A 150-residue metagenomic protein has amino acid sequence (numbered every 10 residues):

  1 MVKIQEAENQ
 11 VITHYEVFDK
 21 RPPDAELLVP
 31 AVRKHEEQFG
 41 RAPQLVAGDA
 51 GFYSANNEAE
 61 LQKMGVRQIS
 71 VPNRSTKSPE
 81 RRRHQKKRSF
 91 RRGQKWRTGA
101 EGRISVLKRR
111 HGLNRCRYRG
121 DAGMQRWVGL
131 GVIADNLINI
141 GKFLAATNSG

Functional and structural regions predicted by a protein language model:
M1-Q44, E60: Polybasic low-complexity intrinsically disordered regions
I4, L28, V46-D49, E101 (+2 more regions): Mobile genetic element proteins and their domesticated derivatives, centered on retroelements and DNA transposons
E6-E8, Y15-D19, V32, A47-F52 (+4 more regions): Active-site proximal loops enriched in glycine and acidic residues that flank catalytic Cys/His/Asp and coordinate
A50-A122: Helix-centered, glycine/charged polyanion-binding patches within enzymatic domains that contact phosphate-containing
R110, N114, G141-G150: A short, flexible helix-boundary coil/loop motif
D121-G131: Membrane-interface transmembrane-helix boundary segments in multi-pass integral membrane proteins
